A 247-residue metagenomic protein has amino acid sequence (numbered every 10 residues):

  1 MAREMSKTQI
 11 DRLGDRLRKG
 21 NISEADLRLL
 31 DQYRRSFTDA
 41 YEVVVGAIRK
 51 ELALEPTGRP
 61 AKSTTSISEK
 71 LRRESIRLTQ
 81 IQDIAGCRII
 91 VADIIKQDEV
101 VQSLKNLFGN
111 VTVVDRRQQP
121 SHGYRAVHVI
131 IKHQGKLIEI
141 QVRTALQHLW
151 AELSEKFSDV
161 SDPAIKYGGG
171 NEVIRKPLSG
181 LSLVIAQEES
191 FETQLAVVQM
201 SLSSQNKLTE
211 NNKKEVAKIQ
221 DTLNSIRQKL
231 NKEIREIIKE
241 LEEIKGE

Functional and structural regions predicted by a protein language model:
M1-D26, L30-F37, Q141-E247: An acidic, glycine-/histidine-flanked metal-binding catalytic module
A2-R12, G58-S68, T112-V113: Phosphate-binding glycine-rich loops and adjacent basic patches that engage nucleotide phosphates, nucleic-acid
R3, K7-I10, Y41, V45 (+3 more regions): Alpha-helix initiation and N-capping motif
R28-R73: Surface-exposed, low-hydrophobicity interaction/linker segments
P60-S63, D83, G246: Intrinsic-disorder/low-complexity, polar/charged segments
S75-T79, I84-A85, I90-V198: Long beta-strand-rich cores associated with HINT superfamily self-processing modules
